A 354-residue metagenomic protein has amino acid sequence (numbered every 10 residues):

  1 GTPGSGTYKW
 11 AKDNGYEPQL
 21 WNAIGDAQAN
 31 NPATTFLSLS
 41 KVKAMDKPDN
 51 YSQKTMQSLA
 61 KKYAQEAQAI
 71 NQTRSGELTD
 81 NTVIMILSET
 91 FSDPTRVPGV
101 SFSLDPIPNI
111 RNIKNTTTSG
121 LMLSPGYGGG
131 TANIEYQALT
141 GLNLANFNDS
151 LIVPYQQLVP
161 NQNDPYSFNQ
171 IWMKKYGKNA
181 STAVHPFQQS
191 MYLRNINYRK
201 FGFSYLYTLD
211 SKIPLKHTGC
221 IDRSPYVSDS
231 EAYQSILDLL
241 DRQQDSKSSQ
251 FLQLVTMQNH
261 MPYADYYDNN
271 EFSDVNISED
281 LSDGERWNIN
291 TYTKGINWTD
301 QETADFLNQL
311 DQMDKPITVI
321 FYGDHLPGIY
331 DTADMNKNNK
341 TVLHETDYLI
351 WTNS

Functional and structural regions predicted by a protein language model:
G1-D80, V100-L121, L158-Q162, Y166 (+1 more regions): N-terminal secretory/membrane-targeting segments
Q65-L78, L87-S88, D93-S354: Solvent-exposed soluble domains appended to multi-pass membrane proteins
I84: Segments forming glycine/polar-rich beta-alpha architectures that bind adenosine-containing cofactors
